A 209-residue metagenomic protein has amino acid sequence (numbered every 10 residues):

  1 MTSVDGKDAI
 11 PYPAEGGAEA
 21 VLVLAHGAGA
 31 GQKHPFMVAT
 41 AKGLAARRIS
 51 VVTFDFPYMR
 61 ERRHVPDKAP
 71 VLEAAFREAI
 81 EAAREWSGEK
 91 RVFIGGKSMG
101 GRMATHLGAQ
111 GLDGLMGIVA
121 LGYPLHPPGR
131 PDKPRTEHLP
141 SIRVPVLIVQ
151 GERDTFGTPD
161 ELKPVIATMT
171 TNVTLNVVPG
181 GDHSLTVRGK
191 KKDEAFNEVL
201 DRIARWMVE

Functional and structural regions predicted by a protein language model:
T2-V92, Q110, D182-R188, A195-E198: Serine-hydrolase catalytic machinery in alpha/beta-hydrolase-like enzymes
V23-G27, G122, Q150: The conserved beta1-alpha1 loop
M37, R135, V144, T158-I166: Short alpha-helix in the alpha/beta-hydrolase fold that links the catalytic acid
A45, E73, I118, I203-M207: Terminal, non-globular segments
F76-V144: Primarily recognizes the serine-hydrolase "nucleophile elbow" in alpha/beta-hydrolase and SGNH/GDSL folds
S141-R143, I148-Q150, D154: Short beta-strand/loop motif that positions the catalytic acidic residue of the alpha/beta-hydrolase fold
E152-F156, H183-S184: Acidic catalytic loop of the alpha/beta-hydrolase fold
T168-L185: Catalytic histidine neighborhood in serine/cysteine hydrolases with alpha/beta-hydrolase-type architecture
